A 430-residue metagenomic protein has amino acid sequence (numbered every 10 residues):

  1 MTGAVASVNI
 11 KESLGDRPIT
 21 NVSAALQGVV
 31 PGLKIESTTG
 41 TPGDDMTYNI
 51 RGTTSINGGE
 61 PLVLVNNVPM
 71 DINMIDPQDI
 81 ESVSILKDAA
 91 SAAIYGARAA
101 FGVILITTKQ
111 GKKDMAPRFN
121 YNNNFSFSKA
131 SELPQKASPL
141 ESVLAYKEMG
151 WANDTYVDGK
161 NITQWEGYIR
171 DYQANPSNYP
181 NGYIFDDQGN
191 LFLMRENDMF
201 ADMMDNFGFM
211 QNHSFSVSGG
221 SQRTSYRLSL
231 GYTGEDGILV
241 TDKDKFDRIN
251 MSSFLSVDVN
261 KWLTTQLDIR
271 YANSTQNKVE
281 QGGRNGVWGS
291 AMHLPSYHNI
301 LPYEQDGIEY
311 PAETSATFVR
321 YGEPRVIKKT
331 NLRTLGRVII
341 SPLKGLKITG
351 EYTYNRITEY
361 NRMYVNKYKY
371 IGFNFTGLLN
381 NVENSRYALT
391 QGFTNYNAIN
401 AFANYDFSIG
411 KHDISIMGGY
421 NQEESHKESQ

Functional and structural regions predicted by a protein language model:
M1-S252, T264-Q266: Short, small/polar-rich motifs associated with maturation and membrane association, primarily at protein termini
L14, P18, D205, F209 (+6 more regions): Catalytic cores of large soluble enzymes that bind and process phosphate-bearing ligands
L26, P31, M292, S296-I300 (+1 more regions): Proline-centered flexible-loop/turn and helix-kink motifs
A93, S214-F215, L335-R337, R356 (+1 more regions): Short secondary-structure capping/turn segments at boundaries of alpha-helices and beta-strands
R98-A100, V259, P342-K344: Short loop/turn positions at the edges of beta-strands in beta-sheet-rich folds
T108, G219-S221, V257-D258, I269 (+2 more regions): Residue-level signature of outer-membrane beta-barrel architecture
K113-E196, T233, G237-R333, T349-Q430: Surface-exposed loop/interface segments of Gram-negative outer-membrane beta-barrel transport/assembly proteins
